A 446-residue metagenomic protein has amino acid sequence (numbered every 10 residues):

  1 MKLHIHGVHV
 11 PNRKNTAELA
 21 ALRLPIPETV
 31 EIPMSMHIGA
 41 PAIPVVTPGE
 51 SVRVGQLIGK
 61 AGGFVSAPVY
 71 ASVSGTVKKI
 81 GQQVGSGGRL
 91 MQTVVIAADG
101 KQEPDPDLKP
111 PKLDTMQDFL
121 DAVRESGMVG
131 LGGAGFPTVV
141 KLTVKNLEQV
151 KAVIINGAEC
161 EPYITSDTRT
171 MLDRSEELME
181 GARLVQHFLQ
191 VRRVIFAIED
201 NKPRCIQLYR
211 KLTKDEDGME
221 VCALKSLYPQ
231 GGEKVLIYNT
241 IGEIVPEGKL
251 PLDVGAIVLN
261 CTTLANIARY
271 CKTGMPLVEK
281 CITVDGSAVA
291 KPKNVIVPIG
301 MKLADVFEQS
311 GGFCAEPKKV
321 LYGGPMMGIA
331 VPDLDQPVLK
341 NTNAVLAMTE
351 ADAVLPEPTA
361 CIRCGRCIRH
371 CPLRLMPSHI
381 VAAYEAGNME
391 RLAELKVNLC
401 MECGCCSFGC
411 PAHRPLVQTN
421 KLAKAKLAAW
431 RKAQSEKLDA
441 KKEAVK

Functional and structural regions predicted by a protein language model:
M1-V45, V95: N-terminal, Lys/Arg-enriched amphipathic/low-complexity engagement segments that precede the first folded domain
V46-V52, V84, D285: Acidic, glycine-anchored pre-beta loop/turn
T47-K60, K79: Short, well-structured beta-strand-loop connectors
G75-V77: Conserved hydrophobic positions within beta-strands
K79, V84-F136, K145-L147, P203: Acidic low-complexity segments
G130, V153-D167, A288: Gly-rich Lys/Arg/Thr-decorated short loops/hinges at beta-loop-alpha junctions or inter-strand turns that position
V191-L303, Q309-E316: Hydrophobic alpha-helical positions that pack around
T342-P358, I368, P372-K446: Ferredoxin-type iron-sulfur electron-transfer modules in oxidoreductases and energy-metabolism complexes
